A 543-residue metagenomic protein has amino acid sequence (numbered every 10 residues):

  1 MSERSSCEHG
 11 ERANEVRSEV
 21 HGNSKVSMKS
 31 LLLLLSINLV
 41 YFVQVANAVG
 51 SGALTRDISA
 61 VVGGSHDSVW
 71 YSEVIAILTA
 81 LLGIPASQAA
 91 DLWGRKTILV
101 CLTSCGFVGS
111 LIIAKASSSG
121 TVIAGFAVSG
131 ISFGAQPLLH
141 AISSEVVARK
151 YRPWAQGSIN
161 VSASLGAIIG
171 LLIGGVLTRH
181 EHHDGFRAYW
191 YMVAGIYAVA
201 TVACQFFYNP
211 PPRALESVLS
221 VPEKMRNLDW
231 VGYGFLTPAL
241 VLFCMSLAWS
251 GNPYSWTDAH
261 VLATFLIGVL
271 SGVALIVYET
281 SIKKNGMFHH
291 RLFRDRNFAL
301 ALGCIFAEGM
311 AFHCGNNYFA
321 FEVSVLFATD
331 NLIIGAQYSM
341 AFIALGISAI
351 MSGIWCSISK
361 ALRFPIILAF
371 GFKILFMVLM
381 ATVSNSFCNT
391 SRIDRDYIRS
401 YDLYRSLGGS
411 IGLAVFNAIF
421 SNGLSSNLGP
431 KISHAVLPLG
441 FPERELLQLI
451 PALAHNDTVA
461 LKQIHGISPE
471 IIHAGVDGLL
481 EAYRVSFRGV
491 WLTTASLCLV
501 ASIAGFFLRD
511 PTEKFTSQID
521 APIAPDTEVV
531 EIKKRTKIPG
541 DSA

Functional and structural regions predicted by a protein language model:
M1-N47, S51, A60, T536-P539: Cytosolic juxtamembrane N-terminal segment immediately preceding the first transmembrane helix of multi-pass
M1-R12, G22, N209, L453-A543: Transmembrane-helix exit segments and adjacent C-terminal regions of multi-pass membrane proteins
S36-N38, A46-D57, G63, W70-I75 (+4 more regions): Transmembrane core module of solute transporters
Y41, L82, W93-V100, G120-T121 (+4 more regions): C-terminal module of multi-pass small-molecule transporters
V49, A76-I84, G134, A167-I168 (+3 more regions): Residue-level signature of mid-helix packing/kink "hotspots" within the transmembrane helices of 12-pass Major
I58-S59, A89-A90, I112-I113, V122 (+6 more regions): Interfacial helix-cap and linker-helix signal at transmembrane-aqueous boundaries of multi-pass secondary transporters
G83-V231: Helix-loop-helix hairpins in multi-pass membrane proteins, especially solute transporters
H182-G303: Hydrophobic transmembrane-helix bundles of small-molecule transporters
